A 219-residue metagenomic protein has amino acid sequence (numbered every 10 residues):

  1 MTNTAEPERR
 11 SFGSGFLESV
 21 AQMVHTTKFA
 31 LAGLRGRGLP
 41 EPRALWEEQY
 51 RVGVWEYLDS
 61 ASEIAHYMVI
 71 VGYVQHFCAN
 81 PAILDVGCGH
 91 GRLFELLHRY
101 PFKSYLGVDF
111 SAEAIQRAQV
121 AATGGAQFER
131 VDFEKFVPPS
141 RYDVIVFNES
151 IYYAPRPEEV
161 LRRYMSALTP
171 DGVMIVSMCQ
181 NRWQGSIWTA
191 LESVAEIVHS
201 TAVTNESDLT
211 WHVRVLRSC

Functional and structural regions predicted by a protein language model:
T2-V52: N-terminal, positively charged/glycine-rich alpha-helical extensions of SAM-dependent methyltransferases
V54-V69: Conserved SAM-binding loop and adjacent beta-strand
N80-G89: Conserved class I S-adenosyl-L-methionine
H90-E134: Class I SAM-dependent methyltransferase SAM/SAH-binding core
V137-I145: A short acidic, Gly/Pro-enriched loop at the edge of an enzyme's catalytic core that lines a small-molecule cofactor
V144-R156: A short SAM/SAH-binding and catalytic strip from SAM-dependent methyltransferases
V160-P170: A short glycine-rich, Lys/Arg-flanked "PGG" loop and its adjoining helix->strand segment in the class I
D171-C179: Conserved beta-strand signature within the Rossmann-like core of class I S-adenosyl-L-methionine
